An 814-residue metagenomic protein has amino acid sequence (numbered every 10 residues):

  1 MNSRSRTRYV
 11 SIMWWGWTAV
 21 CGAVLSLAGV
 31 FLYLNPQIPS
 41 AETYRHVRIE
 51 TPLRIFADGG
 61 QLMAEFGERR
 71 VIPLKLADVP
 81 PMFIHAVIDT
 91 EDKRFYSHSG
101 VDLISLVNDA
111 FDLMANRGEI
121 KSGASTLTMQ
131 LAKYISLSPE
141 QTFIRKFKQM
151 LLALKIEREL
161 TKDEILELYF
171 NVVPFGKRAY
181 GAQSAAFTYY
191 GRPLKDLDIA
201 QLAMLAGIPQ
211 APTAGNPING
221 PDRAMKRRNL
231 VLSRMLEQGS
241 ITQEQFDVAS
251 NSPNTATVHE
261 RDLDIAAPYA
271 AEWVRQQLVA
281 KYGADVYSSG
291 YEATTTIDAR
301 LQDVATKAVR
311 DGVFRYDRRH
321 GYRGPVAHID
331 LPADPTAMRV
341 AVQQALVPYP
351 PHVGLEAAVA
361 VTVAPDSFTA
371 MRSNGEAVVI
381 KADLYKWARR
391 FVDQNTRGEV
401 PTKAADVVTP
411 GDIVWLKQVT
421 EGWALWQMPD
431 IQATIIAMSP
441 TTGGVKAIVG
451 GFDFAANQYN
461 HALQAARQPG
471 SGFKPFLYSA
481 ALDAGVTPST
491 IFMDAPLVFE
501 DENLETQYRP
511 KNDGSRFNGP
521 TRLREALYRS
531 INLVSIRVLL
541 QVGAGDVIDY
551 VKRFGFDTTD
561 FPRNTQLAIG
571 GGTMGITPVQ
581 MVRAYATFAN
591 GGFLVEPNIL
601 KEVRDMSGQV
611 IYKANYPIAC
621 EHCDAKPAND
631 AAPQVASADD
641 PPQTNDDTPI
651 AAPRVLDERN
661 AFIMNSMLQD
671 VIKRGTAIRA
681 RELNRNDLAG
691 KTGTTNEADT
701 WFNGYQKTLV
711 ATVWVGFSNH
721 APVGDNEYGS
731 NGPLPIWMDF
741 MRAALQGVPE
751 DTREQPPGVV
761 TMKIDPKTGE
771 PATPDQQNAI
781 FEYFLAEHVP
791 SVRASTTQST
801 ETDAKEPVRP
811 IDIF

Functional and structural regions predicted by a protein language model:
M1, M13, T255, E260 (+11 more regions): Soluble, non-transmembrane domains of envelope/secretory-pathway proteins that act on or interact with carbohydrate
M1-F56, R94, M114: N-terminal type II signal-anchor transmembrane helix that functions as the membrane-insertion/stop-transfer segment
A28, L32, E119-N374, K552-R553 (+4 more regions): Non-catalytic, structured segments within soluble enzyme domains
P52-D58, V79, L197, E356-R372 (+3 more regions): A short, well-structured edge-of-sheet supersecondary motif
V87-I88, M235, A305, P365 (+7 more regions): Active-site SXXK
Y96-L106, Y180-Q183, T242-Q245, Y459 (+3 more regions): Short, well-structured active-site flanking segments
N116-Q141, R192-K195, D262-A266, T441 (+3 more regions): Conserved catalytic neighborhood of penicillin-recognizing serine enzymes
A267-D285, A433-Q468, S479-A480, K552 (+10 more regions): Active-site beta-strand/loop architecture of penicillin-binding DD-peptidases
